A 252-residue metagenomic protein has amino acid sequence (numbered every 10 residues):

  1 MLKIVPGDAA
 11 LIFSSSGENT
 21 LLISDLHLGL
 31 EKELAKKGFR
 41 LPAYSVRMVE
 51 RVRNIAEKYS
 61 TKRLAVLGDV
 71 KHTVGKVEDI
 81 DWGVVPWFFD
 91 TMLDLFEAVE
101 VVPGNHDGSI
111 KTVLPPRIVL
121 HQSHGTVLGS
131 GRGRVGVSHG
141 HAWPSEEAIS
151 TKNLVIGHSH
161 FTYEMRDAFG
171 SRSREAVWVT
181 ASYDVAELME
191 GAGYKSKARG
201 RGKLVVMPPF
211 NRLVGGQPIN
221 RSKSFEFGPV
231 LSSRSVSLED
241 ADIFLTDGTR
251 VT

Functional and structural regions predicted by a protein language model:
M1-T252: Extended recognition/assembly regions associated with phosphoester-bond processing machinery
